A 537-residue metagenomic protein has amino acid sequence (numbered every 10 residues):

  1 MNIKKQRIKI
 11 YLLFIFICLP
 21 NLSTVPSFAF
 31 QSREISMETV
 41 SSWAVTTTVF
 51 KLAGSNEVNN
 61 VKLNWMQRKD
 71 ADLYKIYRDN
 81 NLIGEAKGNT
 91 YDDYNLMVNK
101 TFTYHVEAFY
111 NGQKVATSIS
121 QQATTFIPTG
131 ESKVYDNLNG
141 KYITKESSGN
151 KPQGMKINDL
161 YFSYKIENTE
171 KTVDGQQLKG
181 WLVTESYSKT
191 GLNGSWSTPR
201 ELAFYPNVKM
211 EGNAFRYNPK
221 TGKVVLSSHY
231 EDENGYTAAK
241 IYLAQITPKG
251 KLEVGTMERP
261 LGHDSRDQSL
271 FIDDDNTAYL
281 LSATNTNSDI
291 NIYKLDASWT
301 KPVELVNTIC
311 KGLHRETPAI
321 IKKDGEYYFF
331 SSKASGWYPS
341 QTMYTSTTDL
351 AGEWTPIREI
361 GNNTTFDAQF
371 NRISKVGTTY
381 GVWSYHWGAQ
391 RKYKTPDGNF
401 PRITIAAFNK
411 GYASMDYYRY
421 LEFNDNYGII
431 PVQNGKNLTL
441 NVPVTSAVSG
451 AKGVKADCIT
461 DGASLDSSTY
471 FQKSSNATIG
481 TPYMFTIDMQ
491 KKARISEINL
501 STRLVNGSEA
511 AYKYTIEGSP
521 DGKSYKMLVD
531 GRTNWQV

Functional and structural regions predicted by a protein language model:
R7-F28: Sec-dependent N-terminal signal peptides of Gram-positive bacterial secreted proteins and lipoproteins
S32-K69, V98, V115-I127: Pro/Thr/Ser/Gly-rich low-complexity, intrinsically disordered linker/stalk tracts
N59-L63, Y483-F485, R494-S496: Structural beta-strand segments of beta-rich domains
Y74-I76, Y514-I516: Short beta-strand elements bearing conserved aromatic residues within extracellular beta-rich modules
L82-G88, D530-G531: Short beta-strand segments within Ig-like beta-sandwich modules, predominantly Fibronectin type-III
D93-G112: Beta-strand-rich modules
Q121-R315, D324-Y327, S331-T364, T378 (+1 more regions): Beta-rich carbohydrate-recognition and catalytic domains
N426-K491, R503-E509, D530-N534: Disordered, acidic Ser/Thr/Pro-rich linker "stalks" and the adjacent N-terminal cap of the next globular domain
